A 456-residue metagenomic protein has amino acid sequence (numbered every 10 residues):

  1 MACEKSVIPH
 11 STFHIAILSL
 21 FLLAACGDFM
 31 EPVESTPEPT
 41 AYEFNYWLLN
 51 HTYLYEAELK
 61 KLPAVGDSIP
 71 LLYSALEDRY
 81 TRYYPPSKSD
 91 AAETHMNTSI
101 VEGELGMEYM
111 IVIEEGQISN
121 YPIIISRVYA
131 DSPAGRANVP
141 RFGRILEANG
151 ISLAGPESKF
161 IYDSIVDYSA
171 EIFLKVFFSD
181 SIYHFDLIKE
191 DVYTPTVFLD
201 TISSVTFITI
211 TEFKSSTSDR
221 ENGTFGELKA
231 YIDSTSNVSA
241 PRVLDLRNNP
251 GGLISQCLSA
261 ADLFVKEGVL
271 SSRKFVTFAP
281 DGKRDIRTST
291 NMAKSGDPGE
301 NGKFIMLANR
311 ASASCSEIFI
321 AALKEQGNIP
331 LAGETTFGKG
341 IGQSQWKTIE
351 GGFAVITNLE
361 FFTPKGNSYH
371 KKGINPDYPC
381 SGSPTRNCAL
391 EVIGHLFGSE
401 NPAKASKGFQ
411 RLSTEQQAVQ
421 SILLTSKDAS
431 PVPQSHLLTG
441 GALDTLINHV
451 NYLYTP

Functional and structural regions predicted by a protein language model:
M1-H10: N-terminal secretory signal peptides that target proteins for export/translocation
H10-L18: Sec-dependent signal peptide recognition, specifically the positively charged N-region followed immediately by
L22-A25: C-terminal motif of bacterial Sec signal peptides marking the signal peptidase cleavage site
G27-R242, L246-P250, K407-P456: Flexible, low-complexity junctional segments that flank or bridge functional domains
G135, S169-Q345: Cleft-lining beta-strand/loop regions that shape enzyme active-site pockets
W346, L359-E360, P376: Polar, low-complexity export/assembly segments characteristic of proteins that are secreted or assemble on the cell
D377-Q417: Charged, amphipathic alpha-helical linkers/stalks
